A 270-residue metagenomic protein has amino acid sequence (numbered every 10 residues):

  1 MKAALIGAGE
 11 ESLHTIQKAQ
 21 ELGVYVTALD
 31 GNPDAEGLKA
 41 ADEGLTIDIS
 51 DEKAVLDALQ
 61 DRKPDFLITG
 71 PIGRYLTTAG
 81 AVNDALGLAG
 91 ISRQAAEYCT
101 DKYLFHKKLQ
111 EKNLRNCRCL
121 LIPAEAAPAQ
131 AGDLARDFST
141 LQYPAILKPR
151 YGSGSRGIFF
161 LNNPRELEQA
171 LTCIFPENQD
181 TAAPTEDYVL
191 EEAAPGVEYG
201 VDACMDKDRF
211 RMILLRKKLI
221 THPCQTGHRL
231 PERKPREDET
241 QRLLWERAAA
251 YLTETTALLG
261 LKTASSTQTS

Functional and structural regions predicted by a protein language model:
M1, C117, A145, R156 (+3 more regions): Change "...and in nucleic-acid phosphodiester-cleaving endonucleases..." to "...and in nucleic-acid processing enzymes
M1-A95, P128: ATP-binding N-terminal substructure of ATP-dependent carboxylate-amine bond-forming enzymes
A28, G90-S92, R118, L147 (+1 more regions): Hydrophobic residues in well-ordered beta-strands that form the structural core
G37-A40, V55-D57, Y98-L104, G157 (+1 more regions): Short, charged, surface-exposed secondary-structure boundary motifs
E43-D48, A85-G87, K108-Q110, P164 (+1 more regions): Short, hinge-like loop/turn segments at secondary-structure boundaries
D101-Y188, A194-P195, K234-A250: Active-site nucleotide/adenylate-binding loops and adjacent lid/helix of ATP-dependent enzymes
I174-N178, P184, E192-E237, W245-S270: Phosphate-binding core of ATP-grasp and ATP-grasp-like enzymes
